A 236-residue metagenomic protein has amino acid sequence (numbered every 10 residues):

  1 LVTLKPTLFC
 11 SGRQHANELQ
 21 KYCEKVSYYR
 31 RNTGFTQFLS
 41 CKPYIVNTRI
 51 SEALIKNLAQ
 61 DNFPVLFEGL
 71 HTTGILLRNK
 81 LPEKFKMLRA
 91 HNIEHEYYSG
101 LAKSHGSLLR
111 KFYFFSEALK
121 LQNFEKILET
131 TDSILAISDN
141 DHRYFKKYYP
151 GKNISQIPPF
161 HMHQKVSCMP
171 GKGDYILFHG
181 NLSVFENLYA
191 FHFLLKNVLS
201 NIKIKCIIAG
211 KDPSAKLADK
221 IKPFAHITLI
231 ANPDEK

Functional and structural regions predicted by a protein language model:
L1, L66, F114, T130-S138 (+1 more regions): A short beta-strand/loop micro-motif in the catalytic core of glycosyltransferases that engages the nucleotide-sugar
V2-K42: N-terminal strand-loop element at the rim of the active site of nucleotide-sugar-dependent glycosyltransferases
V26-I55, L108-F114: A short, charged, and often flexible helix/loop element on the N-terminal side of the glycosyltransferase catalytic
I55-A59, E94, G106, R110-I134: Membrane-proximal helix-turn-helix segments that form the acceptor-binding/catalytic region of lipid-linked
K56-G74, F85-M87: Short N-terminal targeting/anchoring amphipathic segment
P64-V65, L81-S104: Active-site proximal beta-strand in glycosyltransferases
K80-E83, K126-H161: Helix-loop-beta element that forms the nucleotide-linked donor phosphate-binding surface in glycosyltransferases
Q156-E235: Conserved catalytic-core segment of nucleotide-activated headgroup transferases in glycan assembly
